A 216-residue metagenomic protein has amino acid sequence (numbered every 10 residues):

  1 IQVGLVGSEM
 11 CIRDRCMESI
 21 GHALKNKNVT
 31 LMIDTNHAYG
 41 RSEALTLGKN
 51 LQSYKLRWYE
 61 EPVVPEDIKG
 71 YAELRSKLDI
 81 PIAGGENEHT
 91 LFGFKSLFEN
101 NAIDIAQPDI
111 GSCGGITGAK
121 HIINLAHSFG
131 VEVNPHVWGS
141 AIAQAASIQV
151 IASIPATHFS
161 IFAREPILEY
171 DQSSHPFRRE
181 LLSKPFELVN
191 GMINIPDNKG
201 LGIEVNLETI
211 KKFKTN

Functional and structural regions predicted by a protein language model:
I1-G7, C11-I12: Single conserved hydrophobic/aromatic residue that forms the stacking wall/gate of nucleotide- or nucleobase-binding
R13, M17, A44, D67 (+1 more regions): Aromatic/hydrophobic pocket-lining residues that form the small-molecule binding cavity in soluble enzyme cores
R13-I33, G70-G84, V131: Alpha-helix-loop-beta-strand connector modules within alpha/beta enzyme cores
N36-R41: Short acidic, Gly/Ser-rich segments with clustered Asp/Glu that frequently serve as metal-coordination loops in enzyme
K49, K55, E66-M192: Shared catalytic-loop signature of beta/alpha-barrel
V63: Phosphate/pyrophosphate-binding betaalpha-module
H175-N216: C-terminal extensions of enzymes
